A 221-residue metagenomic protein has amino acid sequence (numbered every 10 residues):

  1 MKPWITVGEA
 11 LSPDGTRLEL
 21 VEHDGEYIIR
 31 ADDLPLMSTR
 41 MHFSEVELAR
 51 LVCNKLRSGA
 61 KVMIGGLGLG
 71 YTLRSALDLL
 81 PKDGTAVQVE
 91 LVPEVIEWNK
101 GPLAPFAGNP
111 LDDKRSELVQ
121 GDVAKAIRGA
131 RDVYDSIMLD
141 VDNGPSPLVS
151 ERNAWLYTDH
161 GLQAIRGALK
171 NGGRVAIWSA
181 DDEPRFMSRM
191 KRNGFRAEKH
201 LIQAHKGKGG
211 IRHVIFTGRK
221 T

Functional and structural regions predicted by a protein language model:
M1-R30: N-terminal auxiliary segments of SAM/dcSAM-dependent transferases
G25-A31, D140-P145: Short, basic/glycine-rich phosphate-binding loops at helix/coil junctions that contact nucleotide phosphates
D32, M41, K100-G101: Surface loops and adjacent helix of pleckstrin homology
P35-L48: Conserved SAM-binding loop and adjacent beta-strand
V46-L169, I177-A180, M187, N193 (+2 more regions): The AdoMet/dcAdoMet-binding core of the Class I SAM-like
G173: Glycine-centered, phosphate/nucleic-acid-interacting loop/turn motifs that mediate DNA/RNA or nucleotide
T217-T221: Conserved beta strand-loop-helix elements of the APE1-like EEP
